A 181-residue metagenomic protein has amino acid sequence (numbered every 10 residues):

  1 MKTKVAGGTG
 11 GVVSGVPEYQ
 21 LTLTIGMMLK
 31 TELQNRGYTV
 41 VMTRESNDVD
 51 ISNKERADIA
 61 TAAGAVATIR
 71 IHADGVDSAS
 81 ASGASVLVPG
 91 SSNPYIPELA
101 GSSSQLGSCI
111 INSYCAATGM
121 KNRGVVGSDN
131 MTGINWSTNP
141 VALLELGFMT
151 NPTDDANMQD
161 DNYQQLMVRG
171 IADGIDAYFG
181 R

Functional and structural regions predicted by a protein language model:
M1-A57, A63, G90: Active-site histidine-acidic residue metal-binding/catalytic motifs, centered on HxH/HExxH-like signatures
T3-S14, V76-S103, G107-C109: A short, glycine/acidic-enriched catalytic loop
V16-T24, N47-K54, P97-Q105, M158-L166: Soluble non-cytosolic domains of exported or imported proteins
M27-T39, T61-A65, A73, I111-M120 (+2 more regions): Sec-exported extracytoplasmic/periplasmic mature domains
Y38-D48, I71-H72, T118-S128: Surface-exposed patches in mature extracellular/periplasmic domains of secreted proteins
N53-V66, M131-S137: Mature extracellular/periplasmic domains of secretome proteins
R70-S78, L87, N122-R181: Active-site-adjacent mobile loop/cap segments within catalytic or ligand-binding domains
L99-G127: Active-site-adjacent substrate-binding region of metalloamidase/peptidase-like peptide-processing proteins
